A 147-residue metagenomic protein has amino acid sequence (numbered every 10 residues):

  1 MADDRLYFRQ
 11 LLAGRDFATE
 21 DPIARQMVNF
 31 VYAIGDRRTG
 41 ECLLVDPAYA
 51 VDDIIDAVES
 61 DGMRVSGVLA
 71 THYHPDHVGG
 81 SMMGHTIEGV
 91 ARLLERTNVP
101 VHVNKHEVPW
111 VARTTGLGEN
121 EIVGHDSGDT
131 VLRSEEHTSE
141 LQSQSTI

Functional and structural regions predicted by a protein language model:
M1-C42, Y49-D61: Zn-dependent metallo-beta-lactamase
D16, T39, D76, P109 (+1 more regions): Surface-exposed, flexible loop/turn segments at secondary-structure boundaries
M27-V28, A50-L132: Active-site HxH/HxHxD metal-binding segment of metal-dependent hydrolases
I34, D46, H72, L93 (+1 more regions): Divalent metal-coordination and catalytic microenvironments
C42-V45, V131-S134: Short hydrophobic-aromatic micro-motifs
E135-I147: Single conserved hydrophobic/aromatic residue that forms the stacking wall/gate of nucleotide- or nucleobase-binding
